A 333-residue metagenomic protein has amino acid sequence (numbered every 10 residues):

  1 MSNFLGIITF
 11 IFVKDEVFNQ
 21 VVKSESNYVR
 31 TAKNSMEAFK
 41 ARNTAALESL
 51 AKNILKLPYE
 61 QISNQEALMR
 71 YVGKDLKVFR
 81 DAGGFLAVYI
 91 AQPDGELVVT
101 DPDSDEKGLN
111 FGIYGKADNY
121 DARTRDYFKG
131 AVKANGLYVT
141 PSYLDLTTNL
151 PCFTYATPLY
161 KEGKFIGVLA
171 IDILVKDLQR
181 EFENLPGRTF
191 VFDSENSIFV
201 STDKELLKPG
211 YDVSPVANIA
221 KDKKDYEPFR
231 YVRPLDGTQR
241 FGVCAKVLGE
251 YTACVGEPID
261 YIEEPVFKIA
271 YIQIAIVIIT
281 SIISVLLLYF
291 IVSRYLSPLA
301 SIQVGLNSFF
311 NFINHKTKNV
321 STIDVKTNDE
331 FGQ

Functional and structural regions predicted by a protein language model:
M1-D15, N19, K23, I278: Extreme N-terminal signal-anchor transmembrane helix of membrane signaling/transducer proteins, especially in bacteria
M1-N3, V191, T252-L306, F310: Cytoplasm-proximal transmembrane signaling helix
K23-R30, A38-G136: Extracytoplasmic/periplasmic sensory segments of membrane signal-transduction proteins
E66-G84, K164, V168-L207: Solvent-exposed, extracytoplasmic
D101-I113, I198-A217: GAF sensory domains
Y143, T147-P186, F241-V243, T252-Y261 (+1 more regions): Conserved beta-strands of PAS-like sensory domains
K204-E205, Y211-I272: Extracellular/periplasmic juxtamembrane segments that couple receptor/chemosensory ectodomains to their
R294-Q333: HAMP signal relay modules and closely related sensory coiled-coil linkers that couple transmembrane inputs to cytosolic
